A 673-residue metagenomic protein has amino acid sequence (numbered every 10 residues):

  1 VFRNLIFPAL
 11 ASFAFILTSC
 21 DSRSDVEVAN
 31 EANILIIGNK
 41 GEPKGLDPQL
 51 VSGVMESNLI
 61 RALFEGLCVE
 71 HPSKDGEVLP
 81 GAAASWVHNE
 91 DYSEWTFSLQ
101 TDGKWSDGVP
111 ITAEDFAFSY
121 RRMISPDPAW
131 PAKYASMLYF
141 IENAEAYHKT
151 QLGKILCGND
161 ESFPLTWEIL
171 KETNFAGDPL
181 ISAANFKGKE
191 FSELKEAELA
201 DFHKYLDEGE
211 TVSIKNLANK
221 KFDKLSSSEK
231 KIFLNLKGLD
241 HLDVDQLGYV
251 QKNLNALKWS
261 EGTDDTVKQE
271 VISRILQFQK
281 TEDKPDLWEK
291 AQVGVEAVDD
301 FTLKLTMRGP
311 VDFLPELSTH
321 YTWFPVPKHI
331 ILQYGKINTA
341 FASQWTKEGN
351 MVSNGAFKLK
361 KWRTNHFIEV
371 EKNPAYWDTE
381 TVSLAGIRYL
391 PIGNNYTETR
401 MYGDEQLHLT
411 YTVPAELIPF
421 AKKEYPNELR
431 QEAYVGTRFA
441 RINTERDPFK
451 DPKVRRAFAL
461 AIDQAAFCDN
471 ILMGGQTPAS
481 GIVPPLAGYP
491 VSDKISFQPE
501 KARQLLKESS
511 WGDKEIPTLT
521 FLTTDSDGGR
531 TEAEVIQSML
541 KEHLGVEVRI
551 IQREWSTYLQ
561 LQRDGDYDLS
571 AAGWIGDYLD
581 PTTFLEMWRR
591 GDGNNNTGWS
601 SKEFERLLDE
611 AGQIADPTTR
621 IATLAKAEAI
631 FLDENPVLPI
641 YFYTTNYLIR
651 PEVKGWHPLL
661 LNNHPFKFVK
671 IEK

Functional and structural regions predicted by a protein language model:
I16-S19: C-terminal motif of bacterial Sec signal peptides marking the signal peptidase cleavage site
G38-D91, V352, N662: N-terminal lobe/hinge region of extracytoplasmic solute-binding protein
G41-S57, A82, V109, P131 (+4 more regions): A structural "hinge/loop" feature
H71-S73, A197-E208, K215-F222, S227-D240 (+7 more regions): Gly/Pro-rich hinge or "lid" segments in bacterial periplasmic/extracellular proteins
S85-D264, K304, M401: Aromatic- and charge-enriched surface segment that lines or borders ligand/interaction sites
M307, V311-D312, S318-F324, R363 (+4 more regions): Detector for C-terminal structural segments
K358, E369-K372, D378, R430 (+5 more regions): Append "and occasionally in soluble cytosolic enzymes with long acidic Gly/Pro-rich linkers
K360-E371, R388-R446, A465, D469: Extracellular/periplasmic solute-recognition and catalytic clefts
